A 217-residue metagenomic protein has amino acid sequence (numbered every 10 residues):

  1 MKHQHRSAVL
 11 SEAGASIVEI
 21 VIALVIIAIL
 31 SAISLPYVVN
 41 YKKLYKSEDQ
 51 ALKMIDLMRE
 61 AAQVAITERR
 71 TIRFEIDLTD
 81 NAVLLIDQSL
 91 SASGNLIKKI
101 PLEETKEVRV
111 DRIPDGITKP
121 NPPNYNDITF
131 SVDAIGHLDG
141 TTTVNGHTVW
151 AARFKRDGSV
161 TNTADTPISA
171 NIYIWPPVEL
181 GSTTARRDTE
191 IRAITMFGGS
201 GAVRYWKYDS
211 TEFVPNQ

Functional and structural regions predicted by a protein language model:
M1-L10: N-terminal secretory signal peptides that target proteins for export/translocation
K2-H3, A15, I33-S47, L52 (+3 more regions): N-terminal helix-rich module
V9, G14-I20, S34: ABC ATPase nucleotide-binding domains
I20, F74-E75: Active-site-adjacent beta-strand anchor residues
V21-Y37: Alpha-helical hydrophobic helix detector
I55-E60: Phosphate-interacting basic helix/loop segments used at nucleotide- and nucleic-acid interfaces
